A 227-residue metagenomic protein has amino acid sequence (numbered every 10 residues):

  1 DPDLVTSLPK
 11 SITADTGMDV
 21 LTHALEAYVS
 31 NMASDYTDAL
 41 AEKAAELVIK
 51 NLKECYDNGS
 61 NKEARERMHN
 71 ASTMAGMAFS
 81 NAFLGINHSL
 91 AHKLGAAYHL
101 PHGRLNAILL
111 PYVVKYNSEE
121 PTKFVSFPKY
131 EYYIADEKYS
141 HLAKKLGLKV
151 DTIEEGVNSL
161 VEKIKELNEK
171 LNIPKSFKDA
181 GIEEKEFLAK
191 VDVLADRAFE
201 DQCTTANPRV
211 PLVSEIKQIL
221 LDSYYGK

Functional and structural regions predicted by a protein language model:
D1-A82: Carboxylate- and glycine-rich phosphate/diphosphate-binding segment that chelates Mg2+/Mn2+
M18-E26, E42-K53, H69-T73, N87 (+6 more regions): Predominant activation on well-ordered alpha-helical scaffold segments within soluble catalytic domains
M32-L40, C55-R67, A82-N87, I153-V157 (+2 more regions): Flexible, glycine/charged-enriched surface loops at secondary-structure junctions
K43, G85, K165-I173, V193-F199: Short acidic alpha-helix initiation/capping motifs at coil-to-helix transition points, especially at protein N-termini
T73-N106, D201-A206: Glycine-rich phosphate/pyrophosphate-binding beta-alpha loops
L100, R104-E186: Gly/Pro-rich interdomain helix-loop hinge
E186-K227: Short, amphipathic C-terminal "tail helix"
